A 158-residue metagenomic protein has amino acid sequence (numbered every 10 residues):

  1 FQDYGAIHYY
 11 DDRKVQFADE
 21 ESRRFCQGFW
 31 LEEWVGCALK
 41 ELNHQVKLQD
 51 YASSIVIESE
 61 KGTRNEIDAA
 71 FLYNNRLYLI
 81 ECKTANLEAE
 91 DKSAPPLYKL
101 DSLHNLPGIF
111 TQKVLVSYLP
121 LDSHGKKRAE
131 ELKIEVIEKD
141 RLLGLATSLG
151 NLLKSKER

Functional and structural regions predicted by a protein language model:
F1-R158: Intrinsically disordered, low-complexity Ser/Thr/Pro/Gly-rich regulatory segments
